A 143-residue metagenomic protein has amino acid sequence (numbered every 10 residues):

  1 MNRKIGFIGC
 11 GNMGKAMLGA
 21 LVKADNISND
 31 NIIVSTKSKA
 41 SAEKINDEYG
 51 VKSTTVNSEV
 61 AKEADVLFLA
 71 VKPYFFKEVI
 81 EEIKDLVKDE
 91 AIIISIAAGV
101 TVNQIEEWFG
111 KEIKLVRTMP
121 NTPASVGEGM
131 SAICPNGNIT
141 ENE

Functional and structural regions predicted by a protein language model:
M1-E48, K52-T55, K62: NAD(P)+-binding Rossmann beta1-loop-alpha1 motif at the extreme N-terminus of oxidoreductases
K39, E48-Y49, N57-K62, V66-I133 (+1 more regions): Rossmann-like NAD(P)(H) cofactor-binding subdomain of soluble oxidoreductases
N138-E143: Short helix-loop capping/hinge motifs at secondary-structure junctions, enriched in acidic/polar residues
